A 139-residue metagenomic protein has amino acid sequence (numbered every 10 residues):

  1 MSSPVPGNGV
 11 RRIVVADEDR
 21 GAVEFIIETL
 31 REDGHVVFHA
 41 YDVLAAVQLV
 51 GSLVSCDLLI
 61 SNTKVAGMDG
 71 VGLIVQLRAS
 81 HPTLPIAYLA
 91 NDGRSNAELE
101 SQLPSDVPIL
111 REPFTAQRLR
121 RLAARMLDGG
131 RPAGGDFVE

Functional and structural regions predicted by a protein language model:
M1-I27, D33, V75-A79, T83 (+4 more regions): Non-catalytic signal-transmission and effector/linker regions of two-component phosphorelay proteins
G21, A45, M68, R94 (+1 more regions): Short alpha-helical
V37-H39, I86, I109: Conserved beta-strand scaffold positions in the cores of enzyme catalytic domains, especially in NTP/NDP-utilizing
H39-L58, N62: Acidic, metal-coordinating helix/loop segments flanking the phosphotransfer/catalytic sites of two-component signaling
S55-D57, S80-A87, R111: His-Asp phosphorelay/catalytic-motif detector in bacterial-type signaling
C56, S61-V75, G93-N96: Conserved phosphotransfer microenvironments
L89-N91: Hydrophobic/aromatic residues positioned on beta-strands within the core alpha/beta folds
